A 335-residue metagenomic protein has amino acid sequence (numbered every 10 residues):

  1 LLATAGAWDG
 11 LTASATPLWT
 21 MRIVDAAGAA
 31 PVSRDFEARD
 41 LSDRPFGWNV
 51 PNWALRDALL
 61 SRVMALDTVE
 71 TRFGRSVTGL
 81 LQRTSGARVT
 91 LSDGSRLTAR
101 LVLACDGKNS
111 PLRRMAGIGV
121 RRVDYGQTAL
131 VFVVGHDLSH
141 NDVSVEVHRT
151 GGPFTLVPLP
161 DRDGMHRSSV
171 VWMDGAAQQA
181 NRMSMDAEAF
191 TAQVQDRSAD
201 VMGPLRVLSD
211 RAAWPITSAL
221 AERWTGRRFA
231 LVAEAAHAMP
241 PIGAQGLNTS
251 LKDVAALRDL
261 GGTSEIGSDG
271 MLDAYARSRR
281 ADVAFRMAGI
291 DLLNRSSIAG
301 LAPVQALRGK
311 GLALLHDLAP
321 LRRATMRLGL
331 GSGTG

Functional and structural regions predicted by a protein language model:
L1-A13: N-terminal glycine-rich dinucleotide-binding loop that anchors FAD/FMN and/or NAD(P) in oxidoreductases
L2, G86-T90, L101-R211: Conserved FAD-binding catalytic core of PHBH/FMO-like flavoproteins
G10-M115, V123-T128: Conserved N-terminal helical subregion
W19, F73, S85, T150-G152 (+2 more regions): Short beta-strand or tight-loop elements that sit immediately N-terminal to catalytic metal-binding acidic residues
T20-M21, R56, L60, Q127 (+9 more regions): A general structural signal for well-ordered alpha-helical segments in protein cores
R96, D124, G164, R223-W224: Short, flexible hinge/linker loops that cap or flank conserved catalytic cores
Q178-D269: FAD/FMN-dependent oxidoreductases across multiple families
D259-G335: C-terminal helical "tail/cap" subdomain of flavin- and related membrane-associated enzymes
